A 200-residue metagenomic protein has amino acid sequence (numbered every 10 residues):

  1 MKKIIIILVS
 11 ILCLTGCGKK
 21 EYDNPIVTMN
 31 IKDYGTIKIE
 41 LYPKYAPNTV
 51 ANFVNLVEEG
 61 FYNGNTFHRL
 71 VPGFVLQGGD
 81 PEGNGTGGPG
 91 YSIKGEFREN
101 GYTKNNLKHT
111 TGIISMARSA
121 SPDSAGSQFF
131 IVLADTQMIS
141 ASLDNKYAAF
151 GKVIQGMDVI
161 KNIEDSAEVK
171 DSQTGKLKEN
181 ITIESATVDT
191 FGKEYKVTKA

Functional and structural regions predicted by a protein language model:
M1-I4: Positively charged n-region of N-terminal signal peptides that target proteins for export
L8-A200: Cyclophilin-like peptidyl-prolyl cis-trans isomerases
